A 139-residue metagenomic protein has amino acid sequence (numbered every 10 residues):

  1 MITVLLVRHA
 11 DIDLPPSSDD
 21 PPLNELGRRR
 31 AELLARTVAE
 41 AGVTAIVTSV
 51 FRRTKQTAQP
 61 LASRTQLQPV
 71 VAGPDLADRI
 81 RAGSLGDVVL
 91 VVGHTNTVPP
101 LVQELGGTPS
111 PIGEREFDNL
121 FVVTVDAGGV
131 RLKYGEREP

Functional and structural regions predicted by a protein language model:
M1-L85, T97-P139: Active-site-proximal alpha-helix that buttresses catalytic centers in soluble enzyme cores
H94: Conserved alpha/beta-hydrolase "nucleophile elbow" surrounding the catalytic nucleophile
